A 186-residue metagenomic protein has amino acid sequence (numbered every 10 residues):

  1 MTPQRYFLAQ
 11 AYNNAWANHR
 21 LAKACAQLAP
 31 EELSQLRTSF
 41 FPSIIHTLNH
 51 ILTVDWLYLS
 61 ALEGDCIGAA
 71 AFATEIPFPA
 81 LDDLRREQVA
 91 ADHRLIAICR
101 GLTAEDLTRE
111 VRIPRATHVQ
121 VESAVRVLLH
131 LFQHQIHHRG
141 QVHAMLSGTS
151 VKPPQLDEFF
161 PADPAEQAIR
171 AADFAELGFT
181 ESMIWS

Functional and structural regions predicted by a protein language model:
M1-T2, I184-S186: Short, low-complexity, intrinsically disordered N-terminal peptides in bacterial proteins
L8-T74, R115-G178, S186: Short, contiguous alpha-helical
C66-R109: Helix-adjacent hinge/juxtasegments
R94-G101, A175-I184: Juxtamembrane/interfacial segments around transmembrane helices
R112: Active-site-proximal loop/hinge segments within enzyme catalytic domains
